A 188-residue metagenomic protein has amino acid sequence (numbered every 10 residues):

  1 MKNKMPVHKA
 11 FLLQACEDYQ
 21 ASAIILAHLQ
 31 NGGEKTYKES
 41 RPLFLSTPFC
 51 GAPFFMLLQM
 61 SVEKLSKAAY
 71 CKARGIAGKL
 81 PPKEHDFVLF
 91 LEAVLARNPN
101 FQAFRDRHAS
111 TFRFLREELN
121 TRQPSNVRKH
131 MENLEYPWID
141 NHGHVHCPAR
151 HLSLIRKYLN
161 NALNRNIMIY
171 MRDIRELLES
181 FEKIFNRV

Functional and structural regions predicted by a protein language model:
M1-M56, A69-G75: Charged alpha-helical initiation segments
M1-Q14, Q20-A23, R74-V188: Long, charged low-complexity segments
A27, S66, I139: Residue-level marker of positions within ordered structural domains that often coincide with functionally constrained
F44-L45, Q59, Q123-S125: Generic structural signal for short, flexible, solvent-exposed coil/loop and linker residues
K67-Y70, N100: Sequence-pattern detector for short linear motifs and compositional/periodic biases rather than a specific fold
